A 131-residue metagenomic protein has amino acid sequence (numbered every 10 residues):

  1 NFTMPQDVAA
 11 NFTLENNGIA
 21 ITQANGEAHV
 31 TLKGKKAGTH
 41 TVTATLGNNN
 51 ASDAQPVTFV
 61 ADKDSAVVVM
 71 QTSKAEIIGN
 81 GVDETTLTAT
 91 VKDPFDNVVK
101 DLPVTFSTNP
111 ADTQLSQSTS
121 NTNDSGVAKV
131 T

Functional and structural regions predicted by a protein language model:
N1-T131: The feature marks long extracellular or luminal low-complexity segments
